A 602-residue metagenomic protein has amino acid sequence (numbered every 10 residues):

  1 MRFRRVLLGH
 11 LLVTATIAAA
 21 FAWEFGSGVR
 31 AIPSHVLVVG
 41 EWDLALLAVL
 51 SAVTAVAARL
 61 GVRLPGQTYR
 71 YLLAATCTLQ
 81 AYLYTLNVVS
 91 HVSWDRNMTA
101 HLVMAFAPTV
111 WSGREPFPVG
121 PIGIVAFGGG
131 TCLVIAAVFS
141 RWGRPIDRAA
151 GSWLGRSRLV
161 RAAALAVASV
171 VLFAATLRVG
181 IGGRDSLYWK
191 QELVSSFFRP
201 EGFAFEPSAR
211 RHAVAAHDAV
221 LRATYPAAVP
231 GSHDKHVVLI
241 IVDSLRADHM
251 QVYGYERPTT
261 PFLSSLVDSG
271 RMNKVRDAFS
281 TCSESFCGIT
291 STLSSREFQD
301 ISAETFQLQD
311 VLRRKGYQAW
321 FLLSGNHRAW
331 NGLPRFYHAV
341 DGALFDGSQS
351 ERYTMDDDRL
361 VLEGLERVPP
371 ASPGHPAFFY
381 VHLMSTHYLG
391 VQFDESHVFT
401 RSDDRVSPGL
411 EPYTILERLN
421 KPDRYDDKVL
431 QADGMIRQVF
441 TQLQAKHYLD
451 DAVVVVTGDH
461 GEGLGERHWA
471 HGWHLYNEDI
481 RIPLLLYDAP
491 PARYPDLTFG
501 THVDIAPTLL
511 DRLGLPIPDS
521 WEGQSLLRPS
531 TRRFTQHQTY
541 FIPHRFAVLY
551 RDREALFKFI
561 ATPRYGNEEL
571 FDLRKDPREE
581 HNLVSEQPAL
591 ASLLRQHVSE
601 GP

Functional and structural regions predicted by a protein language model:
M1-K190: Transmembrane and membrane-interface helices of multi-pass, inner-membrane envelope-modifying transferases
T109-W111, V237-V238, L484-L485, L509 (+2 more regions): A short aromatic-rich beta-strand->coil structural motif
A168-I240, S244-P408, L513, L526: Active-site-proximal alpha/beta segments of enzymes that process anionic O-linked groups
F197-R199, A204, A219-A228, L362-P370 (+2 more regions): A long, amphipathic alpha-helix that forms part of the scaffold/cap immediately adjacent to metal-dependent active
D243, T292, L312, L365 (+7 more regions): Generic structural signal for small/hydrophobic residues in well-ordered secondary structure, especially within
P258, Q444-P491, T535-F541: Histidine-centered active-site microenvironments of extracellular/periplasmic hydrolases and transferases
V275, T281-S294, P412-I415, F440 (+1 more regions): Substrate-binding rim/cap in mid-to-C-terminal beta-strand-loop elements of soluble/periplasmic
E462-E466, D511-E569, L573: C-terminal cap/loop subdomain of S1 sulfatases and analogous C-terminal strand-loop tails that border
